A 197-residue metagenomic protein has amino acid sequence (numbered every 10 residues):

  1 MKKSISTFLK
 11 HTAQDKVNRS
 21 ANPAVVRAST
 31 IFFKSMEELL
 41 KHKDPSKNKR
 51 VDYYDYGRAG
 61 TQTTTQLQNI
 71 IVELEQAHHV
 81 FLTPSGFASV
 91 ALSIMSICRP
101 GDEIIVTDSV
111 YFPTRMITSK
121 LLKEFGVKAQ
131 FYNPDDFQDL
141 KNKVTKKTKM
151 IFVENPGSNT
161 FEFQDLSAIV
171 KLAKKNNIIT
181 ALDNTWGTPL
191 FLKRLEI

Functional and structural regions predicted by a protein language model:
M1-V26: Short conserved active-site loop signatures built around small residues
K2, R19, N48, L74 (+2 more regions): A generic structural signal for short, solvent-exposed coil/turn residues that cap or connect secondary-structure
S6-Q14, H79-I197: Conserved PLP-enzyme active-site core in the AAT-like
K16-N18, Y56, G60, N133: Alpha-helix initiation/capping motif
V17, F32-M36: Short, acidic Gly/Pro/Ser/Thr-rich loop/turn segments
S20-R27, K43-R50, L74-A77, I94 (+2 more regions): Short, mixed-charge, low-aromatic patches
R27-I31, R58: Pocket-edge structural micro-motifs
S35-A88, T118-K120: Conserved N-terminal alpha-helix of the aminotransferase class I/II PLP-enzyme fold
